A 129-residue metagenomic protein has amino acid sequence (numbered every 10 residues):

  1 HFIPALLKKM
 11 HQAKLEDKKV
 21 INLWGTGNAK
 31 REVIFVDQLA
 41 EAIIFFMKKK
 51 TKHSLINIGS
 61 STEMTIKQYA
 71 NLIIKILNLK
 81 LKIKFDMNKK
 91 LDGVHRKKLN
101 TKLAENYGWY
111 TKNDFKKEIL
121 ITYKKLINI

Functional and structural regions predicted by a protein language model:
H1: Extracytoplasmic catalytic/substrate-binding loops of multi-pass membrane glycan-assembly enzymes
A5-L6, M10-I129: C-terminal substrate-binding subdomain of Rossmann-fold SDR/epimerase-dehydratase oxidoreductases
